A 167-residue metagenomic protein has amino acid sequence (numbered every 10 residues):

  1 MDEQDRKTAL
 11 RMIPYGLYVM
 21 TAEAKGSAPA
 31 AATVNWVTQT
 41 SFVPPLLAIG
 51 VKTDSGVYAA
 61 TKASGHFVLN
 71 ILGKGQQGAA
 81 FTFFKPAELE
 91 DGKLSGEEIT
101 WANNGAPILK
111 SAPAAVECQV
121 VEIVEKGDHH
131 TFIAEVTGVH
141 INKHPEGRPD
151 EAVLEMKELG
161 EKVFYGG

Functional and structural regions predicted by a protein language model:
M1-G167: Basic, polyanion-binding surface patches
